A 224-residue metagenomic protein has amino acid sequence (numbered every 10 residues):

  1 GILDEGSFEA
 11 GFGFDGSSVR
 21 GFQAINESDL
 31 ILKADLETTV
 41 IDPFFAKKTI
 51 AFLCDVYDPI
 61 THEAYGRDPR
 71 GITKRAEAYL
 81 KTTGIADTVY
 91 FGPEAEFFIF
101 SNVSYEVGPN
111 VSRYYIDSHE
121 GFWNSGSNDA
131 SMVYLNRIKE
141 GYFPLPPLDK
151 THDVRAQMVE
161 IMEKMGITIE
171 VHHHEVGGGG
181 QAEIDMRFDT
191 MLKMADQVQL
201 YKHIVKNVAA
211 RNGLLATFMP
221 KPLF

Functional and structural regions predicted by a protein language model:
G1-E170, M191-L200: ATP/Mg2+-dependent ligation/transfer catalytic cores
E94-E96, E170-H174, L215-L223: A short glycine-rich, hydrophobically flanked beta-strand micro-motif that places a catalytic Asp/Glu for divalent metal
A95, E175-I184: Short, conserved phosphate-binding/catalytic loop or strand-edge motifs used in phosphoryl-/nucleotidyl-transfer
Q181, M186, K193-F224: Acidic, glycine-rich loop-and-beta core segments that form the ion-binding/anion-interacting portion of active sites
